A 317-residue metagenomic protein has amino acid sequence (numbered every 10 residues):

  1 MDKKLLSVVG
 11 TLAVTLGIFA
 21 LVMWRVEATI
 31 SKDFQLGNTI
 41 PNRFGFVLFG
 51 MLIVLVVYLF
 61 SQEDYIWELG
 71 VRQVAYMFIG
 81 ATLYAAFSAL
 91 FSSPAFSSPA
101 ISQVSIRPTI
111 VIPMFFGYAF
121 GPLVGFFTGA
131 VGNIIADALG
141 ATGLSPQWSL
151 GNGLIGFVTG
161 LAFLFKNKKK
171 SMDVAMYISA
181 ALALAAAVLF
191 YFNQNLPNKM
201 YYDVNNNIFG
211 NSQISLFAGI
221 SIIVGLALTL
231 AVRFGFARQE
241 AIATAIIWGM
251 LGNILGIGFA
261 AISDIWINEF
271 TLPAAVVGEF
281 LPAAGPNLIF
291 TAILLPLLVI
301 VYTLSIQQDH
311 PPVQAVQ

Functional and structural regions predicted by a protein language model:
M1-Q317: Loop-helix junctions at membrane interfaces
